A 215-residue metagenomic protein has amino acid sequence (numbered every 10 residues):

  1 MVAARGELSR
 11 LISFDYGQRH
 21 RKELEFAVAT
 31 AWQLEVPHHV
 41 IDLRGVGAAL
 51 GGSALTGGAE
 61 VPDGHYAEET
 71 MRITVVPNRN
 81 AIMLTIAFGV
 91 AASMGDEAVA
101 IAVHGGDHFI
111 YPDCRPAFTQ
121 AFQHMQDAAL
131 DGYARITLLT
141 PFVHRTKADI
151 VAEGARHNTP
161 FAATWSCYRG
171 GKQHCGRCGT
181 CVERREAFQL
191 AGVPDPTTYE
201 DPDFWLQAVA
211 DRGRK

Functional and structural regions predicted by a protein language model:
M1-N158: ATP-dependent adenylation/nucleotidyltransferase module used to activate substrates
R21, S93, G106-F109, C175 (+2 more regions): Short, electropositive, low-hydrophobicity segments enriched in small/polar residues
V28-T30, A48, G171, Q189 (+1 more regions): Alpha-helix termini
T85, W165-E186: Local cysteine-cluster metal-coordination motifs and their immediate loop/turn environment, predominantly Fe-S cluster
V99, Y168-C175, V193-D201: Charge-dense, low-complexity polyampholytic segments
F142-Y168, L206-G213: Short, charged low-complexity linear segments at domain edges
V182-Q189, V193-K215: Short Fe-S-cluster ligation motifs
